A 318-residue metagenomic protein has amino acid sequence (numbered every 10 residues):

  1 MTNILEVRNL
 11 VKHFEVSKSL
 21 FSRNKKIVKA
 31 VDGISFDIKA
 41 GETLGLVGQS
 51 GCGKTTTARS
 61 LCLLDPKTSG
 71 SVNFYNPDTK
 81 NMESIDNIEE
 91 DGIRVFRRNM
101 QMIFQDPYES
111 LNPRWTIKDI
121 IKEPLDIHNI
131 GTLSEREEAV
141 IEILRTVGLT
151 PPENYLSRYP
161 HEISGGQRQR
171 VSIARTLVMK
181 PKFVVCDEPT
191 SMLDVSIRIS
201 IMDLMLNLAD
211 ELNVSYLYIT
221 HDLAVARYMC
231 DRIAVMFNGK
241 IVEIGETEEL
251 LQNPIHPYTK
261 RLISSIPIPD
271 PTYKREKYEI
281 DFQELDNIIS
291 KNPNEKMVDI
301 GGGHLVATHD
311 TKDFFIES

Functional and structural regions predicted by a protein language model:
N3, S17, F21, N81-M82 (+1 more regions): Charged, flexible cofactor/metal-binding loops and thiol motifs
S71-V95: ABC ATPase NBD Q-loop/coupling interface
R158-I163, Q167: Conserved ABC ATPase signature
I173, I201: Hydrophobic anchor residue at the start of the ABC signature
V178-K182: A short, proline-enriched helix->beta-strand linker immediately N-terminal to the Walker B motif in ABC-type P-loop
A226-Y228: A short, surface-exposed alpha-helical micro-motif characterized by mixed small hydrophobic and charged/polar residues
I241-G245: ABC ATPase "signature
